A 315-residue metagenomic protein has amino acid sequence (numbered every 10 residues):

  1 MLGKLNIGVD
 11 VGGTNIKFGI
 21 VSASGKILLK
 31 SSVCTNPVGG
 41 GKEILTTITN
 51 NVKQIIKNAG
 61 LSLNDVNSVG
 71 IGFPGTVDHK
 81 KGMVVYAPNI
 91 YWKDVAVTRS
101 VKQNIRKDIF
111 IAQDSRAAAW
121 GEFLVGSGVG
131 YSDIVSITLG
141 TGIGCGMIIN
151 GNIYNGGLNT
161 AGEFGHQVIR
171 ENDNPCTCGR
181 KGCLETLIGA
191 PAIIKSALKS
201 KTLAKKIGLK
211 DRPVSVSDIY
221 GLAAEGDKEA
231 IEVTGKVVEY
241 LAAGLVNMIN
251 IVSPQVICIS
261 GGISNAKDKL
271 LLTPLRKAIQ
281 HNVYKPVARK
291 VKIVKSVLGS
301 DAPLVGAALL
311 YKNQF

Functional and structural regions predicted by a protein language model:
M1-S68, D78-K81, R99-I109, L124-G130 (+3 more regions): ATP-binding/phosphotransfer module of carbohydrate and carboxylate kinases, centering on a glycine-rich
V9-T14, T138-G142, T160: A short acidic Gly-Thr/Ser loop motif
I16-I20, I143-I148: Short beta-strand scaffold segments in enzyme catalytic cores
S31-V33, P88, G157: Short hydrophobic alpha-helix segments
T35-N36, W92, T160-E163: A short acidic/small-residue loop/turn micro-motif
M83-K93: A charged helix-plus-loop insertion that forms the helical arch/lid used to bind and gate nucleic-acid substrates
I111-Q113: Short loop/edge segments at beta-strand edges and connector loops that shape dinucleotide/nucleotide cofactor-binding
